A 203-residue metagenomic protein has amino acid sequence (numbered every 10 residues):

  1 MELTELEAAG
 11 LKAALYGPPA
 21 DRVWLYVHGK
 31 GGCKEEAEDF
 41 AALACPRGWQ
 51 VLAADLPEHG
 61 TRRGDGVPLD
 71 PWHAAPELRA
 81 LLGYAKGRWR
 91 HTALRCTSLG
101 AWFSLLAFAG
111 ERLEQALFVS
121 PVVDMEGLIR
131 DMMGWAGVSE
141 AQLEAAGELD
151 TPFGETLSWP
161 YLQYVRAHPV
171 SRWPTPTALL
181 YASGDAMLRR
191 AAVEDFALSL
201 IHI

Functional and structural regions predicted by a protein language model:
M1-G17: N-terminal cap/lid segment of alpha/beta-hydrolase-fold proteins
K30-A42, A191: The serine-hydrolase catalytic nucleophile loop
A44-R63: Conserved alpha/beta-hydrolase
H59-K86: Catalytic nucleophile-loop/oxyanion-hole region of alpha/beta-hydrolase and closely related hydrolase-like folds
E111-G154: Hydrolase active-site cap/lid region
W173, L179-Y181: Short beta-strand/loop motif that positions the catalytic acidic residue of the alpha/beta-hydrolase fold
A186-A192: Conserved alpha/beta-hydrolase "acid-adjacent" motif
I201-I203: Conserved small/polar residues in nucleotide/adenosyl-binding loops
